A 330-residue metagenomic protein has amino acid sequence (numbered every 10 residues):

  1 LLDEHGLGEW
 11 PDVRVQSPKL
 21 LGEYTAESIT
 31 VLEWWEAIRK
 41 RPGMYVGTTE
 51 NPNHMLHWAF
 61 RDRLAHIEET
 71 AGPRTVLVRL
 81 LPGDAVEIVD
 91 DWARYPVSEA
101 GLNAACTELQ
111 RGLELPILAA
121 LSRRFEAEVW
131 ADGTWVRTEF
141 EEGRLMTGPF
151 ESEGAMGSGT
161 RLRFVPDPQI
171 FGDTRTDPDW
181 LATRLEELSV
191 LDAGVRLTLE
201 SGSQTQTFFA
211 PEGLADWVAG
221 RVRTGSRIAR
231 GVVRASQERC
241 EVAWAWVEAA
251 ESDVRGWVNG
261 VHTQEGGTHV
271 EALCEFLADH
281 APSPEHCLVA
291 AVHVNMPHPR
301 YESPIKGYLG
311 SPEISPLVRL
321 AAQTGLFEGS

Functional and structural regions predicted by a protein language model:
L1-R61, A65, E99-G101, L309: Bergerat-fold GHKL ATPase/HATPase_c domain
L1-S28, D84-G220: GHKL-type ATPase core
V31-K40, E153-R161, V242-V258: Flexible hinge/switch segments at interdomain interfaces of large molecular machines
A37, Y45, L77-R79, A85-V89 (+9 more regions): Structured core elements
Y45-H54, Y95, E99-A100, A104-P116 (+4 more regions): Ordered, soluble secondary-structure elements with a strong preference for glycine-centered loop motifs and nearby
T49-L80, L115-L121: Conserved ATP-binding N-box helix of the HATPase_c
T147-P149, P178-A182, E186-V190, G194-G307: GHKL/Histidine-kinase-like ATPase module
P284, P312-S330: Flexible helix-coil linker/hinge segments at domain or subdomain boundaries
